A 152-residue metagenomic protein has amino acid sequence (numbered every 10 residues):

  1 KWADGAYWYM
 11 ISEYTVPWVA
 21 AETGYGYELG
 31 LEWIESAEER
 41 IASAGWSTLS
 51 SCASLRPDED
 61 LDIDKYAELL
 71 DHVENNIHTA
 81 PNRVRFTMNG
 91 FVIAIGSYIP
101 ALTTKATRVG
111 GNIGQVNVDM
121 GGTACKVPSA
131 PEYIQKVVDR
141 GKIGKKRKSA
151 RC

Functional and structural regions predicted by a protein language model:
K1-C152: Alpha-helical scaffold domains
